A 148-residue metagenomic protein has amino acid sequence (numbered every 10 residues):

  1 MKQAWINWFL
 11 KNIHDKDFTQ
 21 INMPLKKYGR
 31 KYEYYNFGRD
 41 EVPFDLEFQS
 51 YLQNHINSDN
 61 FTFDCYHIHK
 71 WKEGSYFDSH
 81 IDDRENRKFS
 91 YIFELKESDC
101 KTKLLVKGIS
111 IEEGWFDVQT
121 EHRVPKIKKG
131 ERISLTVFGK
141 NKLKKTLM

Functional and structural regions predicted by a protein language model:
M1-D59: Non-heme Fe(II)/2-oxoglutarate
Q49-M148: Catalytic core of non-heme Fe(II) oxygenases with the double-stranded beta-helix
